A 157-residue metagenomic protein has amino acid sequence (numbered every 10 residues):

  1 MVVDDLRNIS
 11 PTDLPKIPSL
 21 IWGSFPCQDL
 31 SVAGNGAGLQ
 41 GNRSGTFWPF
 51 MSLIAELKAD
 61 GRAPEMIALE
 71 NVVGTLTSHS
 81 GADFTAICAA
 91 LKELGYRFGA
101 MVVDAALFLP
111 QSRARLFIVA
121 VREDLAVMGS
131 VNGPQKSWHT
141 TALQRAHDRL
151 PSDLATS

Functional and structural regions predicted by a protein language model:
M1-D5: Conserved SAM-binding strand-loop segment of SAM-dependent methyltransferases
I9-L20, Q28-S157: Class I S-adenosyl-L-methionine
